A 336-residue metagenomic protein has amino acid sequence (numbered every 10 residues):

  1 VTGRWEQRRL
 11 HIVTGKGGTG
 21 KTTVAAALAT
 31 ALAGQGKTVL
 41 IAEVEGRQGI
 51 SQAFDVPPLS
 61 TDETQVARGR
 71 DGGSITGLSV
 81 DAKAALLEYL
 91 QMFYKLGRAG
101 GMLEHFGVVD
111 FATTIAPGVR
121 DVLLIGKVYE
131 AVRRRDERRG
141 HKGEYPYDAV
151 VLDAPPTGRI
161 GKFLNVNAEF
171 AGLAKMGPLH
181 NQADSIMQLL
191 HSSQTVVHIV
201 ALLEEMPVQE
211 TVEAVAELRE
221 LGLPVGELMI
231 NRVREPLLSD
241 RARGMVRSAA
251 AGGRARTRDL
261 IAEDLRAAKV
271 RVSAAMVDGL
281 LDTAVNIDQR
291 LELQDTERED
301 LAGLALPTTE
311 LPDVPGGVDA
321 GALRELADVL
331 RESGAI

Functional and structural regions predicted by a protein language model:
V1-W5, P57, H191, T195 (+1 more regions): C-terminal lobe/tail of nucleotide-utilizing enzymes
Q7-H11: Pre-Walker A (Motif I) flank of P-loop NTPase domains
T14, A42-E43, D153, H198-L202 (+2 more regions): Conserved beta-strand segments of the P-loop GTPase G domain that flank and frequently precede/overlap
T14-V80, R135, L164-N167: Walker A/P-loop NTP-binding active-site region of P-loop NTPases, recognizing the glycine-rich GxxxxGKT/S
T30-G34, E130, A216: Short, well-ordered alpha-helices that flank and scaffold nucleotide-derived cofactor binding pockets
G46-G49, A82-L86, P156-G158, L203-P207 (+2 more regions): Conserved nucleotide-binding/hydrolysis micro-motifs of P-loop NTPases
E63-E104: A conserved catalytic-core segment of Leloir-type glycosyltransferases
G97-E213: Phosphate/Mg2+-binding loops and adjacent switch elements in nucleotide/diphosphate-handling enzyme cores
